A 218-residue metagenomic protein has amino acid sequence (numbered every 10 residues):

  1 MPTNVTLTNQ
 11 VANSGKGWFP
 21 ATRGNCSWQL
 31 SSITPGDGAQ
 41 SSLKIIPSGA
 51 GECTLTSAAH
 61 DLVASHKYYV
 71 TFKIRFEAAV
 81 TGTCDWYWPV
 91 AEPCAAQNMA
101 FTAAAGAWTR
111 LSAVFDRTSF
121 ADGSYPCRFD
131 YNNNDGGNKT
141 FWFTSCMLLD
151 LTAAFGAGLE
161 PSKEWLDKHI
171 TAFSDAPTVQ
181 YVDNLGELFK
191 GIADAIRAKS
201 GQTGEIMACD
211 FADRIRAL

Functional and structural regions predicted by a protein language model:
M1-S14, V114, N132-V179: Extracellular polysaccharide-targeting segments
L7-A12, K16, L43, P47-T83 (+2 more regions): Extra-cytoplasmic beta-strand recognition segments
Q29-G51: Short carbohydrate-recognition loop motifs
V70-I74, G123-N133: Extracellular beta-strand-rich recognition modules
T83-A91: Short, surface-exposed beta-strand/strand-loop-strand elements in extracellular ectodomains
A91-S124, G136: Extracellular carbohydrate recognition and processing domains and analogous Trp-centered ligand-binding platforms
